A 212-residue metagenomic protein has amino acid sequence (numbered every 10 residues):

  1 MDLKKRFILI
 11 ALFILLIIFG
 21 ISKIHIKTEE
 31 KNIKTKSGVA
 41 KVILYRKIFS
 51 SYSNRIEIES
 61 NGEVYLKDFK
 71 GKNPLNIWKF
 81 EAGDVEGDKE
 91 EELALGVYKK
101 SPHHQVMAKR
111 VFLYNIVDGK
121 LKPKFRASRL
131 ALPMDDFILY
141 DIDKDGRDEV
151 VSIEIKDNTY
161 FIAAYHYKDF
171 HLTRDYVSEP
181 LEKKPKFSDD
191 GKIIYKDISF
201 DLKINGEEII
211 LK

Functional and structural regions predicted by a protein language model:
M1-K4: Short, Lys/Arg-rich N-terminal segment immediately upstream of the first membrane anchor
R6, L15-K212: Beta-propeller-forming repeat regions
